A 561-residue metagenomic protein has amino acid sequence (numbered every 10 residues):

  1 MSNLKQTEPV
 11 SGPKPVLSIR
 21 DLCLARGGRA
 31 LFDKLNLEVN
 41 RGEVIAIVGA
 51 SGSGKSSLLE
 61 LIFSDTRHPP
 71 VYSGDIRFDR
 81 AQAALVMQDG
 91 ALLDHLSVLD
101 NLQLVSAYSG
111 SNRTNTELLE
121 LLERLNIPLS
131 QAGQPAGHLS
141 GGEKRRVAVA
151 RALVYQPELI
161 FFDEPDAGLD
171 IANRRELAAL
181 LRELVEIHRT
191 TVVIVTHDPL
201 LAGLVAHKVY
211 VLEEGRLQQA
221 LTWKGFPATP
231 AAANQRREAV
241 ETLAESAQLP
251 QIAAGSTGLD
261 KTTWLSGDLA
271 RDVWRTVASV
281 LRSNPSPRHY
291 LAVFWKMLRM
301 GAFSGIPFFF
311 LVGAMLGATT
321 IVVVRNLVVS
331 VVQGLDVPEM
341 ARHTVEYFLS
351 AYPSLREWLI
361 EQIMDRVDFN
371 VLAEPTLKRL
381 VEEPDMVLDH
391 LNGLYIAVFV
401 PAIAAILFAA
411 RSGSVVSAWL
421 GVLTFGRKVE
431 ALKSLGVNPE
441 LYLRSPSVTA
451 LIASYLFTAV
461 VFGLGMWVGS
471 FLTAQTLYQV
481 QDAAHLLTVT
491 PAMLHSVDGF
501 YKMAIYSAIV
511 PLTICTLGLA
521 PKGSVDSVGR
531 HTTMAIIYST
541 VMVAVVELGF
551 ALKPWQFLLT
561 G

Functional and structural regions predicted by a protein language model:
F63-R67, D100-N115, N126: ABC-type ATPase nucleotide-binding domains, specifically the catalytic core motifs of the NBD
P135-L139, E143: Conserved ABC ATPase signature
V149: Hydrophobic anchor residue at the start of the ABC signature
I160-D163: Catalytic Walker B motif of ABC-type/P-loop ATPase nucleotide-binding domains
T196-H197: H-loop/switch region of ABC-family ATPase nucleotide-binding domains
R216-L249: Conserved beta-strand-loop-alpha-helix hinge in the C-terminal portion of ABC ATPase nucleotide-binding domains
N326-Y352, I363-N392, G465-F500, T516-S527 (+2 more regions): Membrane-interfacial helix-loop-helix connectors in multipass membrane proteins
